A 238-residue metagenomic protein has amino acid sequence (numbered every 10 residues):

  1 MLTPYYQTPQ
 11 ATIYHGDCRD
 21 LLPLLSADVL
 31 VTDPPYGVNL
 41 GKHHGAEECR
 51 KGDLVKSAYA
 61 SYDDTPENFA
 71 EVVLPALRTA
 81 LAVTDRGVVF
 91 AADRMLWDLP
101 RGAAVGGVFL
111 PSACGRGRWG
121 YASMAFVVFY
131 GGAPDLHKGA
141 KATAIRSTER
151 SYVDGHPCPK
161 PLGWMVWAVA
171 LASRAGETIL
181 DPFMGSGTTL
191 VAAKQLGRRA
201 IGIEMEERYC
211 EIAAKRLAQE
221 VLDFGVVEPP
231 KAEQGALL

Functional and structural regions predicted by a protein language model:
M1-T8, A214-E228: Short, conserved SAM-binding/catalytic segment of Class I S-adenosyl-L-methionine-dependent methyltransferases
L2-E211: Core catalytic lobe of class I
H15-D20, K231-L238: Conserved SAM/SAH-binding loop
G45, A214, Q234-G235: Short, intrinsically disordered/low-complexity patches at protein termini and at juxtamembrane boundaries
L54, A192, R216-L217, A236: Short amphipathic alpha-helical patches
L54-S57, V226-P229, L237: Conserved phosphoryl-transfer catalytic core
